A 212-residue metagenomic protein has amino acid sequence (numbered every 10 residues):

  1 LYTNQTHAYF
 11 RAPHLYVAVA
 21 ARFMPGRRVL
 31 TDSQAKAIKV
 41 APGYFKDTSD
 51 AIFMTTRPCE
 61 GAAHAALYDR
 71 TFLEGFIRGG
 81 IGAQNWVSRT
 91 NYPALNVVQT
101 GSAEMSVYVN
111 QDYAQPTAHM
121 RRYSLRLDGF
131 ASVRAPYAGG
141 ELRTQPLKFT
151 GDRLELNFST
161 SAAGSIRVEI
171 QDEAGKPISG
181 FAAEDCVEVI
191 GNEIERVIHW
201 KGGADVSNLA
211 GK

Functional and structural regions predicted by a protein language model:
L1-K212: Carbohydrate-active catalytic/glycan-binding domains of CAZyme proteins, especially the secreted or lumenal ectodomains
